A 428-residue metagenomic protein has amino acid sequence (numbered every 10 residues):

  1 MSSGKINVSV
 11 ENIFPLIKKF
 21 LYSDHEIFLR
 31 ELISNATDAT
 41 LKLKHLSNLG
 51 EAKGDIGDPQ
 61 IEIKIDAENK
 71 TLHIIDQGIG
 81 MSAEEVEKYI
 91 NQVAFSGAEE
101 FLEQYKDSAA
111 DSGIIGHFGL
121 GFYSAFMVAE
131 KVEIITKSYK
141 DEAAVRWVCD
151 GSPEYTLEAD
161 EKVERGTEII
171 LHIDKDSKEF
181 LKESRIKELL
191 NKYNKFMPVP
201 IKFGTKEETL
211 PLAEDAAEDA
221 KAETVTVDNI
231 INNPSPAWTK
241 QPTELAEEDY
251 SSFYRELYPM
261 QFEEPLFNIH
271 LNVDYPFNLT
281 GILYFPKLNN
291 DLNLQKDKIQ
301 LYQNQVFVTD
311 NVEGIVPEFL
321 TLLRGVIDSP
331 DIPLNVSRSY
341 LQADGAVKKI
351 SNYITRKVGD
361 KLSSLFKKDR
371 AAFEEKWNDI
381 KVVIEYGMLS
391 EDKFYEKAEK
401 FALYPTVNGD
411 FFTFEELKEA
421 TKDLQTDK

Functional and structural regions predicted by a protein language model:
M1-F180, E188, K195: GHKL (Bergerat-fold) ATPase N-terminal catalytic module, capturing the glycine-rich phosphate-binding loop and acidic
I114, V132-E154, K175-S177, S184-K428: GHKL/Bergerat-fold ATPase module in large chromosome/replication-associated machines
